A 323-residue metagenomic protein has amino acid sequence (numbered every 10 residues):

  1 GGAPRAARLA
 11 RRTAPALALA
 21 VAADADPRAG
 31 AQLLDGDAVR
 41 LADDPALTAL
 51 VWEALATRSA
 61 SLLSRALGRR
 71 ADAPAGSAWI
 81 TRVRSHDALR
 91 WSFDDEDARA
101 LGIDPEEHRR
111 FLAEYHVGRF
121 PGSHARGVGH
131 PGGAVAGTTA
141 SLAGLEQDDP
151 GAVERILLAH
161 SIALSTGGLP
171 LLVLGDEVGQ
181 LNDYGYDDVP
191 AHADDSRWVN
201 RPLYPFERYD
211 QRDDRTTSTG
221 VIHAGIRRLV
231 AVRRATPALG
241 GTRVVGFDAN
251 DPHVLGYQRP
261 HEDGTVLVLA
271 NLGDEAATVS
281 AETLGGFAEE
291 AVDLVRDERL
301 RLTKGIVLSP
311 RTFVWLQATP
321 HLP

Functional and structural regions predicted by a protein language model:
G1-V83, E96-E107, G179-L203, D210-D213: Active-site-proximal helices and loops of the catalytic beta/alpha 8
A73, S77-V266, L272-A277: Loop/helix patches that line or flank the sugar-binding groove of alpha-linked glycan CAZymes
V178, T283-G285, P320: A short beta-strand motif that forms part of the nucleic acid-binding face of small beta-barrel RNA-binding folds
D188, S218, R299-L308: Short, polar loop/linker segments at the starts of domains and inter-domain junctions
A276-R296: Beta-strand-rich binding/interaction modules
L302-P323: C-terminal beta-strand-rich structural cap/linker in extracellular carbohydrate-active enzymes
